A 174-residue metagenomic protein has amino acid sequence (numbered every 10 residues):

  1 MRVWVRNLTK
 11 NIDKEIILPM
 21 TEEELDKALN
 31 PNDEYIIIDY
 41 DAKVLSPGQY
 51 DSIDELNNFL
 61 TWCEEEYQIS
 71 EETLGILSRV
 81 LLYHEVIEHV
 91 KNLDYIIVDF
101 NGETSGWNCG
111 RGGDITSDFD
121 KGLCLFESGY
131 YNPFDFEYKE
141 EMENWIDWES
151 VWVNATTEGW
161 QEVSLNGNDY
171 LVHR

Functional and structural regions predicted by a protein language model:
M1-R174: Acidic interaction surfaces
